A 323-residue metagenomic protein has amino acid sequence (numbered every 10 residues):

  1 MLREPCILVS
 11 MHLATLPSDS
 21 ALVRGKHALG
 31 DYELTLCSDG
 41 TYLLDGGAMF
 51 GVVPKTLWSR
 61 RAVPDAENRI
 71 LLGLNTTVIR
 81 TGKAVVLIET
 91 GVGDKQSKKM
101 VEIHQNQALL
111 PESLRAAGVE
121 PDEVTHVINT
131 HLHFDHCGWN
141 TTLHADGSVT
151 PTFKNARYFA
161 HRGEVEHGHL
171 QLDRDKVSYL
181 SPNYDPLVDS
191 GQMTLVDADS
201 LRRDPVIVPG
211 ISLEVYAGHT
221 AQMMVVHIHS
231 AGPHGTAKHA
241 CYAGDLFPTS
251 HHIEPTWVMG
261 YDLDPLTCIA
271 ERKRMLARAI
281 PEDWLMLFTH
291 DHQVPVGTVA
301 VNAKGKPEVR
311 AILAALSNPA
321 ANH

Functional and structural regions predicted by a protein language model:
E4-R115, E123-H126, A237-G244, H323: Metallo-beta-lactamase
D39-G40, T90-G93, L132, G163-E164 (+3 more regions): Active-site metal-binding loops of divalent metal-dependent hydrolases
A62-E67, D146-G147, L213-E214: Short, P/G- and charge-enriched loop/turn segments at secondary-structure junctions
V101-E112, M223, H227-H323: Cap/insert and terminal regions of metallo-dependent hydrolase folds
Q105-V119, E123, T150-V215, A270-D283: Metallo-beta-lactamase
V124-D135: Metallo-beta-lactamase
C137-S148, G297-V299: Metal-dependent catalytic neighborhoods of phosphoester/phosphodiester hydrolases
G138-W139, S212-M224: Active-site glycine- and acidic-residue-rich loops that bind and position anionic ligands or nucleotide-like cofactors
